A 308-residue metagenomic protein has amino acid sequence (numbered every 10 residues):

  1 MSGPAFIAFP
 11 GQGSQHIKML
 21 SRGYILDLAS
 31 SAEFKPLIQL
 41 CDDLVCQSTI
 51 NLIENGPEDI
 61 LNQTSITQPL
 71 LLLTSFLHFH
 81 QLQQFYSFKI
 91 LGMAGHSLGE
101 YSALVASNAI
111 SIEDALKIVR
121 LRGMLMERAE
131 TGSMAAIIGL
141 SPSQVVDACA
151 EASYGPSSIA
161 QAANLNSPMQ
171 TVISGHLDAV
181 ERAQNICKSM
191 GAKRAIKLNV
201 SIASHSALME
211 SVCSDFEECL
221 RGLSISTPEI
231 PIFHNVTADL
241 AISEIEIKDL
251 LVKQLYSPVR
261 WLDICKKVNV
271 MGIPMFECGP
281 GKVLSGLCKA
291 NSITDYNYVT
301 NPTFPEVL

Functional and structural regions predicted by a protein language model:
S2-V146, R194, M275-F304: FabD-like malonyl-/acyl-CoA
G13-S14, D43-V45, S107-Y256: Alpha/beta catalytic cores of group-transfer enzymes, especially the acyltransferase/condensing modules of polyketide
L70-L77, K253-W261: A short, flexible low-complexity segment enriched in Lys/Arg and Gly/Pro that occurs in N-terminal basic tails
A152, P305-L308: Short amphipathic alpha-helix with an adjacent loop that forms part of the alpha/beta core around
Y256-I273: A short, acidic, amphipathic alpha-helical segment used as a generic capping/interface helix at domain edges
